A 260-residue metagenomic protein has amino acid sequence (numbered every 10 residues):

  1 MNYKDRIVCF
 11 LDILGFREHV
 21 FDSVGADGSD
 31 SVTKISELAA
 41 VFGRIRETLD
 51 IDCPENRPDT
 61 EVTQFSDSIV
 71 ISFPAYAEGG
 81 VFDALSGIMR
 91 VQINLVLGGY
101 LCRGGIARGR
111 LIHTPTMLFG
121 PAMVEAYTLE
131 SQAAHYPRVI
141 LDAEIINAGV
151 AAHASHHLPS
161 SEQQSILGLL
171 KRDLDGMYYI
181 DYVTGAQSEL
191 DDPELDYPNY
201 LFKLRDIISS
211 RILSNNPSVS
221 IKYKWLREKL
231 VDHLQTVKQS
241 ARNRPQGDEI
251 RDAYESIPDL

Functional and structural regions predicted by a protein language model:
M1-S86, R90, L97: Catalytic NTP-binding/metal-coordinating core of nucleotidyl cyclase/transferase enzymes
K4, Y136-L260: Intrinsically disordered, glycine/charged-rich C-terminal tails and inter-domain linkers that flank nucleotidyl cyclase
E18, T114-P115, N147-V150: Short catalytic/ligand-binding loop motif for oxyanion handling, primarily in non-cytosolic enzymes, centered on
S23-A26, F119-P121, S155: Short, glycine/charged-enriched secondary-structure capping and boundary segments
E61, G80, C102-R103, M117-L118: Short, surface-exposed helix-loop/turn micro-motifs enriched in polar/charged residues
S68, S72, Y100-T114: A short glycine-enriched loop-to-beta-strand structural element that forms part of the catalytic core of nucleotide
F82-L85, T114-E130: Catalytic-core segments of nucleotide cyclases and related cyclic-nucleotide turnover enzymes
V96-G99, R103-G104, R108, E125-I145: Catalytic/regulatory signature loops of cyclic-dinucleotide turnover enzymes and related class III nucleotidyl cyclases
